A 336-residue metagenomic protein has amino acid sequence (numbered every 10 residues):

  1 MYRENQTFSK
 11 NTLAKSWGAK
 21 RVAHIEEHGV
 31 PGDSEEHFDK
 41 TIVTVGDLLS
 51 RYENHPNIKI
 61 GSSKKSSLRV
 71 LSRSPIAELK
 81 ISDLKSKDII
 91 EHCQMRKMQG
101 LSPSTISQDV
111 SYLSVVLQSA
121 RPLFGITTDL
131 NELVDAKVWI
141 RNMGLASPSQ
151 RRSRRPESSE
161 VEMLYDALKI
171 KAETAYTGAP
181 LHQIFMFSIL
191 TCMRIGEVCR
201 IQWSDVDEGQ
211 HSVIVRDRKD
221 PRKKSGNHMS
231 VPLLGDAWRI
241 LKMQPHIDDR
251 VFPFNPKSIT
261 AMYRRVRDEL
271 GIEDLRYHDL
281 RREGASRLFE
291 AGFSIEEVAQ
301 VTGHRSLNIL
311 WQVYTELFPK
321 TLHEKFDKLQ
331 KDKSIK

Functional and structural regions predicted by a protein language model:
K10, R155, D217-R222, W238 (+2 more regions): Catalytic-site neighborhood detector that most strongly recognizes the C-terminal catalytic loop/helix of tyrosine
A23-E27, G46-T105, V116-P122: Basic/aromatic-enriched alpha-helical hairpins
S82, R141-A167, R222-G235, I247-F252: DNA breakage-rejoining catalytic core of tyrosine-based enzymes
S107, S111, P122, E132-V134 (+3 more regions): Basic, Lys/Arg- and aromatic-enriched nucleic-acid-binding interface segment
V134-N142, R200-I240: Conserved tyrosine-mediated DNA breakage-rejoining catalytic core shared by Y-recombinases
V161, P232-E273: Active-site/catalytic core of tyrosine-dependent DNA strand-transfer enzymes
D205-S212, F293-V313: Short, polar N-cap/turn motifs at the start of nucleic acid-interacting alpha helices
Q210, G235, D327-K336: C-terminal secondary-structure termini that scaffold catalytic or DNA-interacting sites
